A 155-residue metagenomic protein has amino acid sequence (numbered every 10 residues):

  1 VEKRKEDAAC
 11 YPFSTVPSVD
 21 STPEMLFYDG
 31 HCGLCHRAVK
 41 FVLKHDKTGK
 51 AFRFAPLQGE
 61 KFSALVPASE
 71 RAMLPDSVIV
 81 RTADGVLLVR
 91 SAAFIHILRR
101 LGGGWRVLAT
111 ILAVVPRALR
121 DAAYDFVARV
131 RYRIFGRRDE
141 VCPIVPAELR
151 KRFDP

Functional and structural regions predicted by a protein language model:
K3-K5: Polybasic, lysine-rich low-complexity intrinsically disordered segments
P17-K44: Local sequence-structure signature of Cys/Sec-based thiol-disulfide redox active-site neighborhoods
K44-T48, F153-P155: Short cysteine/histidine-rich zinc-coordinating motifs and their immediately flanking basic loops
G49-F62: Thiol-based oxidoreductase modules, predominantly thioredoxin-like and allied folds used for disulfide exchange
G59-P155: Thiol/selenol-based redox catalytic cores and closely related redox-interacting motifs
